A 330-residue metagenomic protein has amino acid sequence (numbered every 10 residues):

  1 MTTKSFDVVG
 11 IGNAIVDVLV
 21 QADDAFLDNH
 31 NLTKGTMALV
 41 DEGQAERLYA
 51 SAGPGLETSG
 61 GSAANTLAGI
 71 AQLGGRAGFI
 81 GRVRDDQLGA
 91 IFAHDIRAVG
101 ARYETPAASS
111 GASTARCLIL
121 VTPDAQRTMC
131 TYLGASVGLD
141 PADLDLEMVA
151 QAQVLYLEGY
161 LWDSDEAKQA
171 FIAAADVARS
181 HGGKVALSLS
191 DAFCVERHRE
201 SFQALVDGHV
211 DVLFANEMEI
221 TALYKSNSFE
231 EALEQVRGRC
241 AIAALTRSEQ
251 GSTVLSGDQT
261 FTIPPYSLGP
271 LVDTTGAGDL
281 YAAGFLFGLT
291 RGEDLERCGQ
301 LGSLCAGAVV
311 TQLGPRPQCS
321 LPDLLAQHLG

Functional and structural regions predicted by a protein language model:
M1-I80, A90-I91: Glycine-rich phosphate/adenosyl-contacting loop at the front of the ribokinase-like
M1-V9, A14, D28-K34, V177-S180 (+3 more regions): Conserved phosphate-binding/catalytic region of the ribokinase-like
L67-R76, L120-T122, G288-R291: Alpha-helix C-terminal capping segments
A77, Y103, V185-A186, A243: Hydrophobic beta-strand scaffold residues
D95-A112: A glycine-rich helix N-cap at a beta->alpha junction
E104, A108, I119-S164: Conserved phosphate-binding/catalytic loop of the ribokinase/pfkB sugar-kinase fold
V154-E234, Q250-S252: Conserved beta-alpha-beta core of the PfkB/ribokinase-like small-molecule kinase fold
